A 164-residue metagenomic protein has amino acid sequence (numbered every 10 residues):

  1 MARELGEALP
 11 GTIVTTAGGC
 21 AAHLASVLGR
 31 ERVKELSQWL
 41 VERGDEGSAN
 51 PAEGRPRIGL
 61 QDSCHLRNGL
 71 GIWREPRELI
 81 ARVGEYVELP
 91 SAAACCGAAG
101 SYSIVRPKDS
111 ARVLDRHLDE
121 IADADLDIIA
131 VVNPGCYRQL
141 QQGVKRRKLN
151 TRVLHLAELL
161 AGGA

Functional and structural regions predicted by a protein language model:
M1-A164: Iron-sulfur cluster-binding electron-transfer modules in prokaryotic oxidoreductases
